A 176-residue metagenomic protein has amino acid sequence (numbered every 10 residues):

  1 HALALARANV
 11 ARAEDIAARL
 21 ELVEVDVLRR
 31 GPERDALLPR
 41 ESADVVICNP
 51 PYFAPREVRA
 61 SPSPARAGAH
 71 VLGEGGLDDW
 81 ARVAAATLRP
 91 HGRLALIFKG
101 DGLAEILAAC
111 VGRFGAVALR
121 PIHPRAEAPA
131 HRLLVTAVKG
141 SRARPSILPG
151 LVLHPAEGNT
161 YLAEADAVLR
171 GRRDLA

Functional and structural regions predicted by a protein language model:
H1-P62, V111: Conserved SAM/SAH cofactor-binding pocket of Class I
A17, P39-R40, E127-H131, P145: A generic structural micro-feature
P50-D79, V83-T87: Mobile active-site "lid"/loop adjacent to the S-adenosyl-L-methionine
E74-A130: Conserved Class I SAM-dependent methyltransferase catalytic core
P129-A176: SAM/dcSAM-binding transferase cores
